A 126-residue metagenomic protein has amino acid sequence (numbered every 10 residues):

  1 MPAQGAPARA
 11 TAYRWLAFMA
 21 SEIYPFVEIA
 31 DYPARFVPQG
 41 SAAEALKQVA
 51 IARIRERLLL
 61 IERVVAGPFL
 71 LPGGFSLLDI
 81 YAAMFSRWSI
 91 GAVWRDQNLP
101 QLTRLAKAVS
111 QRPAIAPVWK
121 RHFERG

Functional and structural regions predicted by a protein language model:
M1-Q48, A52: GST-like domain detector, emphasizing the conserved glutathione-binding G-site in the N-terminal thioredoxin-like
Y13-L16, L58, E62, S86 (+1 more regions): Non-transmembrane alpha-helical segments in soluble domains of secreted/periplasmic/extracellular proteins
E22, V27-A30, L70-R95, T103 (+1 more regions): GST superfamily/GST-like fold recognition
L46-A66: Amphipathic alpha-helical packing segments from all-alpha helical-bundle domains
V49-R53, N98-Q111: Extended, well-ordered alpha-helical scaffold segments
R63-G74, A114-V118: Surface-exposed helix-capping loop/turn segments at secondary-structure junctions
W119-G126: Terminal-tail/helix-coil boundary detector
